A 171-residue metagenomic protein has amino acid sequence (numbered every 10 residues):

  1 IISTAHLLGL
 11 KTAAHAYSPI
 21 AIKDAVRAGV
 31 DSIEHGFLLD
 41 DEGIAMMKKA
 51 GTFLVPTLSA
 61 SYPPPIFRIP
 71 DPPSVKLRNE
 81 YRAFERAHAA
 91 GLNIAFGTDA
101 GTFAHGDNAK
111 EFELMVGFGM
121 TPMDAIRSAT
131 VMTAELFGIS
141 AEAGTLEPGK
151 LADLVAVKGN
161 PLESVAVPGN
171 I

Functional and structural regions predicted by a protein language model:
I1-L54, S74-I94, A141: Histidine/acidic residue-rich metal-binding segments in metalloenzymes
Y17-P19, L38, S59-S61, D99-F103: Active-site beta-loop-alpha junctions enriched in small/polar residues
R27-V30, G119, P168: Alpha-helix termination/capping residues and helix-transition junctions
E34-H35, T57, G97, V157: Short beta-strand and adjacent tight-turn residues that come in two discontinuous sequence segments and form the edges
D41-K48, P64-F67, A166: Short, charged, surface-exposed secondary-structure boundary motifs
F53-S74: Active-site loop ensemble at the mouth of alpha/beta enzyme cores that anchors a bound cofactor
K76-P161: His/Asp/Glu-enriched, well-ordered alpha-helical/loop segment that forms or immediately abuts the divalent-metal
E163-I171: Short, intrinsically disordered, charge-balanced linker/junction segments flanking boundaries in proteins
